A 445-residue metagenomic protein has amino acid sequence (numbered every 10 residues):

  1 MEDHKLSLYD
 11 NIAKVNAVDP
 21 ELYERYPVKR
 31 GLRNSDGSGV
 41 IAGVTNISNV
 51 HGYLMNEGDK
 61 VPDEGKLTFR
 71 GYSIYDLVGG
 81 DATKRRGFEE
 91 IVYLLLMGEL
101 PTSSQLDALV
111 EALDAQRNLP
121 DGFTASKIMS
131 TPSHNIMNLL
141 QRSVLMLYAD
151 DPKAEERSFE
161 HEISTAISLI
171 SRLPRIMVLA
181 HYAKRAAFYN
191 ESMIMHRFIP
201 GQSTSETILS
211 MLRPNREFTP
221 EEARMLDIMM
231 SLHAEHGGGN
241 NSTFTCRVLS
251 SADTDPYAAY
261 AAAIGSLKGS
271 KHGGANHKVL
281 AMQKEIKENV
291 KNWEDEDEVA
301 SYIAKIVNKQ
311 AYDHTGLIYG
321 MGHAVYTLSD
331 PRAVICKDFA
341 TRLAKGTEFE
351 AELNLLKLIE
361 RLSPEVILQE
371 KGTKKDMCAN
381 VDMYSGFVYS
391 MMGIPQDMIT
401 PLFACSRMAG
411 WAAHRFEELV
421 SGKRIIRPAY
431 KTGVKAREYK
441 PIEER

Functional and structural regions predicted by a protein language model:
M1-R445: Non-transmembrane, aqueous-exposed alpha-helical and coiled segments at domain scale
